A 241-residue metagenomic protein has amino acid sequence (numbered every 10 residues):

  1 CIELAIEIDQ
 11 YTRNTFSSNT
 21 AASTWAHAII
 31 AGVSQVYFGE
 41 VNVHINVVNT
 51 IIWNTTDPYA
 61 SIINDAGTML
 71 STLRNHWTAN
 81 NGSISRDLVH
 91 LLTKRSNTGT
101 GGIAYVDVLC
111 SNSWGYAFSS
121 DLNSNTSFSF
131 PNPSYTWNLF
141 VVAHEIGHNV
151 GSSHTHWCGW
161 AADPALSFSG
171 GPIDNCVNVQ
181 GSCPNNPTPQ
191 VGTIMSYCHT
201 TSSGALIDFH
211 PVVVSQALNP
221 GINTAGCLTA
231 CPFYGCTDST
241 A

Functional and structural regions predicted by a protein language model:
I2-T237: Extracellular (secreted or membrane-anchored) zinc-dependent metallopeptidases, primarily metzincins but also closely
